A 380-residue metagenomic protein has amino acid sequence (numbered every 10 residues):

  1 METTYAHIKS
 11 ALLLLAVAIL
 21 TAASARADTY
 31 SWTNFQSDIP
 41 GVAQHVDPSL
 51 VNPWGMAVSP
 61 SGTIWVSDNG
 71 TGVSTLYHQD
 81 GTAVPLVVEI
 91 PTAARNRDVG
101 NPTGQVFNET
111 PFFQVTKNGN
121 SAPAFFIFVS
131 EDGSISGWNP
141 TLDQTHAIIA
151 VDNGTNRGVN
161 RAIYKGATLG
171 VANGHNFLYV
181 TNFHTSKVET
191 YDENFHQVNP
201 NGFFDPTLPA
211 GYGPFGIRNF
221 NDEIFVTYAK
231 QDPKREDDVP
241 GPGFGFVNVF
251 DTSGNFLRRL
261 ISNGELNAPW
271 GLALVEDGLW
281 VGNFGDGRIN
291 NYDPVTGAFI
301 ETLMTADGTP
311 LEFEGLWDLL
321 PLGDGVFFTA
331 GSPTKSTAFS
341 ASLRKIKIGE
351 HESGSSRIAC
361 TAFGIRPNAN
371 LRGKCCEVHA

Functional and structural regions predicted by a protein language model:
E2-L12: Bacterial N-terminal signal peptides that target proteins for export
Y5, F339, C360-F363: Aromatic (phenylalanine/tyrosine) cluster motif
S10, S353-S356, A380: Serine residues within intrinsically disordered or low-complexity segments
A11-T21: Bacterial N-terminal signal peptides
A25-D28, C360: Short, threonine-centered small-residue motifs that mark membrane-proximal processing/anchoring sites and TM-junction
A27-E350, N370: Sequence/structural signature of beta-propeller domains
C360, C375-C376: Cysteine-centered motifs
